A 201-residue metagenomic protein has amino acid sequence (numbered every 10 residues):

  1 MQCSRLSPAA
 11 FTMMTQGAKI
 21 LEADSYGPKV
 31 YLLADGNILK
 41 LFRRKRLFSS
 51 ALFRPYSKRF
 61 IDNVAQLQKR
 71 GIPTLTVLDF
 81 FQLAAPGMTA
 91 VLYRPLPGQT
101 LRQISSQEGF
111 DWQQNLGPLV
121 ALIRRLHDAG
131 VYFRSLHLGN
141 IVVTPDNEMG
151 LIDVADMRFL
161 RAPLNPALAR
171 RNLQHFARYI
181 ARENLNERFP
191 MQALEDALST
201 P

Functional and structural regions predicted by a protein language model:
C3-S4: Nuclease-adjacent, charged terminal/linker segments that flank catalytic cores
A10-Q99, R124, D128-A129: Conserved ATP-binding subdomain of kinase catalytic cores across diverse folds
I38, I123-L160: Active-site acidic catalytic loop and adjacent metal/ATP-binding pocket of ATP-dependent phosphoryl transfer enzymes
K40-K45, T100-I104, P118, I152: A short alpha-helix capping/helix-coil boundary motif
A51-R54, S105-S106, P163-N165: Short, solvent-exposed loop/turn segments at secondary-structure boundaries
P55-R59, N115-P118, F189-P190: Soluble or luminal CAZymes and related metallo-dependent hydrolases
N63-P73, R102-N140: Conserved kinase catalytic-core helix
T144-P201: C-lobe/activation-segment region of protein kinase-like
